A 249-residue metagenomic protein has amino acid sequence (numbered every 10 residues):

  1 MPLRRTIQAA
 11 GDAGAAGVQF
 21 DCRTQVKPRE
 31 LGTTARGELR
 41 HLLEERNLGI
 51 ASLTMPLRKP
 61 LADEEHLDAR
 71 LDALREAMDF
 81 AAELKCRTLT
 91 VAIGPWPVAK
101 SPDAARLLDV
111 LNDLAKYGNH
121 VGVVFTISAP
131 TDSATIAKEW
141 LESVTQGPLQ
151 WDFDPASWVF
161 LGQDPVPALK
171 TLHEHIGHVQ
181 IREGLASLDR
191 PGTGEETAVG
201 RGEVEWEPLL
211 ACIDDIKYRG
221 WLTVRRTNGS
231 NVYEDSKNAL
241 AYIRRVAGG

Functional and structural regions predicted by a protein language model:
P2-Q8, L42-E45, K59-W151, F160 (+1 more regions): Active-site acidic/histidine proton-transfer and metal-coordination neighborhood in alpha/beta enzyme cores
A10, V18, L43, L53 (+6 more regions): Conserved, mostly hydrophobic/aromatic
A15, F20, A81, C86 (+2 more regions): A structural motif
G17-V18, L53, L111-E203: Acidic/histidine-rich catalytic cores of soluble enzymes
V18-F20, I50-M55, C86-I93, F125-A129 (+1 more regions): Short beta-strand segments at enzyme active-site cores
Q19-E44, I93-A99: Glycine-rich, proline-tolerant flexible connector loops at the mouths of alpha/beta enzymes
T223-V232: A short, acidic, flexible beta-alpha connecting loop/helix-capping segment that sits on the rim of active
V232-G249: C-terminal helical cap(s) of enzyme catalytic domains, especially alpha/beta-barrels
